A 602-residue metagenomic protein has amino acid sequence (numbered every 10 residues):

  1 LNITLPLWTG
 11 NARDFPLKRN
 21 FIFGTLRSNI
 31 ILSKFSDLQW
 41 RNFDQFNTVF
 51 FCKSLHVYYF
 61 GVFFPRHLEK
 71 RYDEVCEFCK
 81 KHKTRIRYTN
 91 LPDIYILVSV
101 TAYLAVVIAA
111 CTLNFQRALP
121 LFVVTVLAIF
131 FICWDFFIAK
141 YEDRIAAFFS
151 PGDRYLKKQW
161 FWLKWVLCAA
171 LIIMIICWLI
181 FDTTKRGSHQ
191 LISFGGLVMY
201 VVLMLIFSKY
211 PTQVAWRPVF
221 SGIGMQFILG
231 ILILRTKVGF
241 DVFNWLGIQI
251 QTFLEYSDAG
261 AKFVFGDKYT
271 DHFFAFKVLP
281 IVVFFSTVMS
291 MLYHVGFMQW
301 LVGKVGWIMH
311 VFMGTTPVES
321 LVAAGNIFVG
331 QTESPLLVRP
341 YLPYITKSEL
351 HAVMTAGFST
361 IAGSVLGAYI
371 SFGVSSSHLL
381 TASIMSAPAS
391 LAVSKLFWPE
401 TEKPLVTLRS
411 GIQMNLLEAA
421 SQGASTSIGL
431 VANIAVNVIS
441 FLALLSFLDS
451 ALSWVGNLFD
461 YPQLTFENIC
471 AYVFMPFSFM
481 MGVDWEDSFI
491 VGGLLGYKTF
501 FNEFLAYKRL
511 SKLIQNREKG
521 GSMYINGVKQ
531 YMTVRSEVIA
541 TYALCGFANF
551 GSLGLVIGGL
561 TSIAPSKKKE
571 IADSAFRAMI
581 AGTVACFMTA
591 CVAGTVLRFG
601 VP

Functional and structural regions predicted by a protein language model:
N2-R27, I31-T101, F130-A170, Q249 (+1 more regions): Intrinsically disordered, low-complexity non-transmembrane regions of multi-pass membrane transporters
H56-D73, A128, I132-R144, L179-D182 (+4 more regions): Juxtamembrane and boundary regions of transmembrane helices in multi-pass small-molecule transporters and channels
N90-V98, L104-V126, W160-L163, I175-G195 (+5 more regions): Membrane-lumen (extracellular) interface motif
D143-I145, Q190, A215, F220-I223 (+5 more regions): Interfacial/capping segments of alpha-helical transmembrane domains
V219-G239, A259-Y293, G423-S450, V483-I490 (+1 more regions): Core transmembrane alpha-helical segments of multi-pass membrane transporters/permeases
N244-E255, W300-G314, A323-N326, P340 (+3 more regions): Short amphipathic alpha-helical coupling elements at transmembrane boundaries
H310-L366, I370, L416, V491-V592: Alpha-helical membrane segments and immediately flanking helix-loop junctions that form or couple to the substrate/ion
S425-N526: Transmembrane helical segments that form the transport core of multi-pass membrane transport proteins
